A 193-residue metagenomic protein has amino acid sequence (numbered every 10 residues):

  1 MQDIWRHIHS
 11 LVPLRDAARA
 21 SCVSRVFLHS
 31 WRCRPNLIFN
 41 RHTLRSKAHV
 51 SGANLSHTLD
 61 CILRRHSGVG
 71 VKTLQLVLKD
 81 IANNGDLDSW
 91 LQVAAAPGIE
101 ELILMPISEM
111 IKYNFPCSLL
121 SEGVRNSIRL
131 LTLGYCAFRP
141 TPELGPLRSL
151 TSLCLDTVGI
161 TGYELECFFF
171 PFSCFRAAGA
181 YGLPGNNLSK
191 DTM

Functional and structural regions predicted by a protein language model:
Q2-T192: Leucine-rich repeat
